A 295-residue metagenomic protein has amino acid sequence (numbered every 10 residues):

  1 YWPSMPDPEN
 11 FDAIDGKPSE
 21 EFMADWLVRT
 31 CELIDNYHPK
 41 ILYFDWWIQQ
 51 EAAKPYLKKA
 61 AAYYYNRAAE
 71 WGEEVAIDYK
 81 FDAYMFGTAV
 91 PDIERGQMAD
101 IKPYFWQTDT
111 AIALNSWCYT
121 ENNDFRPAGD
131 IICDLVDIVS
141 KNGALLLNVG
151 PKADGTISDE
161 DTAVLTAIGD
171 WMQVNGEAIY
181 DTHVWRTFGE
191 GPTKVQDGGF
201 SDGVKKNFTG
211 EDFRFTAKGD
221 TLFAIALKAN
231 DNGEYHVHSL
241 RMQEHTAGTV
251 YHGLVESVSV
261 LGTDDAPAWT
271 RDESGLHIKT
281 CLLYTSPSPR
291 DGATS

Functional and structural regions predicted by a protein language model:
Y1-S286, S295: Mature catalytic domains of secreted/periplasmic carbohydrate-active enzymes
